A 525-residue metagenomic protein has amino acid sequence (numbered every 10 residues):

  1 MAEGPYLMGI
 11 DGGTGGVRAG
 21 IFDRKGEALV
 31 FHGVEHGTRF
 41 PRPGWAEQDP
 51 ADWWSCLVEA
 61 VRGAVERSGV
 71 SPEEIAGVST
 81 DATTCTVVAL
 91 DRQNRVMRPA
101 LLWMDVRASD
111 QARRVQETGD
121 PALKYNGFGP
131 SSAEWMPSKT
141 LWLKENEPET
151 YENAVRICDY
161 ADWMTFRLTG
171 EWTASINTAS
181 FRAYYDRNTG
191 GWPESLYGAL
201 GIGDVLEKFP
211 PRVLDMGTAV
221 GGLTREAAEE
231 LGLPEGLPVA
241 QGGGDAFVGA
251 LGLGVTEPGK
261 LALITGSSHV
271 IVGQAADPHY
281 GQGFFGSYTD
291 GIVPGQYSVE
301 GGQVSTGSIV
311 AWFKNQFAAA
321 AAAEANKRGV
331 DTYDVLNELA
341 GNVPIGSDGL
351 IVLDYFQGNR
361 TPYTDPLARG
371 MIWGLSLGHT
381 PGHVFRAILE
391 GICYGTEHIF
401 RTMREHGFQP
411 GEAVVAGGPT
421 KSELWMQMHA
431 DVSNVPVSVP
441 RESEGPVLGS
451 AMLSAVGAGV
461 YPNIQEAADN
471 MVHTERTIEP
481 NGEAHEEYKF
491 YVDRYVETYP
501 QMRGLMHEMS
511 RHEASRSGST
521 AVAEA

Functional and structural regions predicted by a protein language model:
M1-R98, N153, E229, L233 (+7 more regions): N-terminal glycine/serine-rich phosphate-binding loop of ATP-dependent small-molecule kinases, especially carbohydrate
A2, L7-G9, R113-P130, S138-T173 (+2 more regions): Active-site core segments that coordinate phosphate-bearing ligands/cofactors across diverse enzyme families
G26, D49, V78, D105 (+3 more regions): Residue-level signal for inorganic ion chemistry
V30-V34, P211, R476: Structural signal for short hydrophobic segments within the conserved structured cores of catalytic domains across
V34, L102-A108, T178-A179, S267-H269 (+1 more regions): Short, acidic/turn-prone active-site loops that include or flank metal/cofactor- and phosphate-binding residues
G37-F40, V106-A108, Y280, G307-S308: A short local loop/turn or secondary-structure capping micro-motif enriched for an aromatic residue
E66-W103, G129-M136, T165-Y185, R212-G217: Short beta-strand-loop/turn "lid" adjacent to the catalytic site in phosphate-handling enzymes
